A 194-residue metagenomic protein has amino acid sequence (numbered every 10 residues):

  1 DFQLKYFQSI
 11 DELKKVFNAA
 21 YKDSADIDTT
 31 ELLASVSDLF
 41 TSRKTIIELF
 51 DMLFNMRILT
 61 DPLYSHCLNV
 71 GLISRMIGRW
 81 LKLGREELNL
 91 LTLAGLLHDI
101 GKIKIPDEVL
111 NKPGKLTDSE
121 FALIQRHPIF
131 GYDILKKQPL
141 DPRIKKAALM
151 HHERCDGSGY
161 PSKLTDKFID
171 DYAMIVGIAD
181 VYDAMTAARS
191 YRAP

Functional and structural regions predicted by a protein language model:
D1: His/Asp/Glu-rich acidic catalytic environments and adjacent acidic regulatory segments
L4, S9-P194: Histidine- and acidic-residue-rich, metal-dependent catalytic cores
